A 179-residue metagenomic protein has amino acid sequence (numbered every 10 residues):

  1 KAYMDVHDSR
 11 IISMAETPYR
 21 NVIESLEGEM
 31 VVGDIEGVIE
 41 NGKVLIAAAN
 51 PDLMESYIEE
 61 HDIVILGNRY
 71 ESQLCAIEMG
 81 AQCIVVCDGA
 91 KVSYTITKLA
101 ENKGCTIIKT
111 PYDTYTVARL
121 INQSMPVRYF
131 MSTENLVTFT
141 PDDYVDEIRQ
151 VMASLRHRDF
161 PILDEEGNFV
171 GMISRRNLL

Functional and structural regions predicted by a protein language model:
K1-D5: Internal gly/pro-rich beta-alpha loop/helix module that stabilizes soluble enzyme cofactors or their anionic handles
V6-S72: Gly/Thr-rich phosphate-binding loop signature of adenosyl cofactor/nucleotide-binding cores
D34, N41-G42, A48-A49, G67-R69 (+5 more regions): Fold-independent oxyanion-binding glycine-rich loops and adjacent beta-strand/coil segments at enzyme active sites
I46-I63, G67-F130: Feature captures the catalytic cores and cofactor-binding loops of soluble hydro-lyases/lyases that act on carboxylate
I63-Y70, C75, N122-V151, L163 (+1 more regions): Bateman/CBS regulatory modules and CBS-like beta-alpha motifs in cytosolic regions of diverse proteins
Y112, P161, F169-L179: Short beta->alpha transition motifs characteristic of CBS
S154-H157: Short, small/polar residue-rich loop motifs at catalytic or cofactor-binding pockets
